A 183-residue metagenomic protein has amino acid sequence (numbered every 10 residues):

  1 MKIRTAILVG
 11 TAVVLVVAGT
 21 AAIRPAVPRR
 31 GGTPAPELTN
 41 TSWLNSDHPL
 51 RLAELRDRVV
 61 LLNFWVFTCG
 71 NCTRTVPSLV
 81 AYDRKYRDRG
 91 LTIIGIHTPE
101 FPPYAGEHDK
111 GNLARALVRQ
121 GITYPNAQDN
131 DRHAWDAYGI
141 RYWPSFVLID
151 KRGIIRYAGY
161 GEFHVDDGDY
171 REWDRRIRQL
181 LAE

Functional and structural regions predicted by a protein language model:
M1-T5: Positively charged n-region of N-terminal signal peptides that target proteins for export
V9-T20: Hydrophobic membrane-insertion alpha-helices, especially the h-region of bacterial N-terminal signal peptides
I23-L52: N-terminal "domain-start" segment that seeds a small globular fold
L50-T73, I93: Short active-site neighborhood of thiol/selenol oxidoreductases, capturing the structured segment around
R56-V60, D88-T92, G121-P125, K151-I154: Loop/turn elements at helix/coil->beta-strand transitions in domains of secreted/extracellular proteins
T73-Q120, Q128-D136: Structural microenvironment flanking redox-active thiols in thiol-disulfide oxidoreductases
I122-P125, G139-V147: Structural micro-motif
L148-E183: Thiol-/selenol-based redox modules, centered on thioredoxin-like and closely related oxidoreductase domains
